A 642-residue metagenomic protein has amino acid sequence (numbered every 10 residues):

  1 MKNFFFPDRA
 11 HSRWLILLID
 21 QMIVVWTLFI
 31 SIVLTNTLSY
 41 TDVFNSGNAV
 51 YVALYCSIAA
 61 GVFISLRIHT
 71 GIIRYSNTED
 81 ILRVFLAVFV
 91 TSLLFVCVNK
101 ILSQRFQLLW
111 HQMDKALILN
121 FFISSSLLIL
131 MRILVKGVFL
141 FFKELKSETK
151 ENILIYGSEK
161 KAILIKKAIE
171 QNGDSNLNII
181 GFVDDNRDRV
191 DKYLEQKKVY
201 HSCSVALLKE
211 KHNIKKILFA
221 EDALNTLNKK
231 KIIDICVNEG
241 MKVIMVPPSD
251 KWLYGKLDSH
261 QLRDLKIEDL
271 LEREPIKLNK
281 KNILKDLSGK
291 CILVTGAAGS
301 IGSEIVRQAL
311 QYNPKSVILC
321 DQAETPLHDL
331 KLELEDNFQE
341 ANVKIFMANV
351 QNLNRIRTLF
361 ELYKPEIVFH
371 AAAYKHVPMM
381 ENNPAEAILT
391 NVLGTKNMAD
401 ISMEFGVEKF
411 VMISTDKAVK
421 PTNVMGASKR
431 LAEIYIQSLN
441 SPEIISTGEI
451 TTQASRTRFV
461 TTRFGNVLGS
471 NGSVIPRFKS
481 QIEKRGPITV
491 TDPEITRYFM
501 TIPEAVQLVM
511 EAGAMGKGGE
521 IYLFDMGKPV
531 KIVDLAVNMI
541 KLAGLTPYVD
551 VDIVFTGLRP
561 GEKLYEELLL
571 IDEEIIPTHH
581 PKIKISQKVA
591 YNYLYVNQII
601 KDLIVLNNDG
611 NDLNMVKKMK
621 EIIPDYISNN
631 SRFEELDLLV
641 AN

Functional and structural regions predicted by a protein language model:
M1-T149, L177, F219, N238 (+1 more regions): Signature of alpha-helical transmembrane segments in polytopic membrane proteins
L15, V25, F29, V33-Y40 (+8 more regions): A solvent-exposed beta-alpha-beta segment
K229-C291, M403: Flexible, Lys/Arg-rich cytosolic regulatory linkers and terminal tails that connect or flank
K230-V246, S316-A323, L362, I367 (+1 more regions): NAD(P)-cofactor binding segment of oxidoreductase domains
Y254-G255, H370, Y374-E433, S438 (+1 more regions): Conserved Rossmann-fold NAD(P)-dependent oxidoreductase catalytic core, especially the SDR/UDP-sugar
N282-L284, S438-N642: Strand-loop microenvironment adjacent to phosphate/nucleotide-handling motifs in alpha/beta enzyme folds
I292-Y312: N-terminal Rossmann NAD(P)H-binding glycine-rich loop of SDR-like oxidoreductase domains
M347-I367, G561: Conserved Rossmann-fold cofactor-binding substructure of NAD(P)-dependent oxidoreductases
